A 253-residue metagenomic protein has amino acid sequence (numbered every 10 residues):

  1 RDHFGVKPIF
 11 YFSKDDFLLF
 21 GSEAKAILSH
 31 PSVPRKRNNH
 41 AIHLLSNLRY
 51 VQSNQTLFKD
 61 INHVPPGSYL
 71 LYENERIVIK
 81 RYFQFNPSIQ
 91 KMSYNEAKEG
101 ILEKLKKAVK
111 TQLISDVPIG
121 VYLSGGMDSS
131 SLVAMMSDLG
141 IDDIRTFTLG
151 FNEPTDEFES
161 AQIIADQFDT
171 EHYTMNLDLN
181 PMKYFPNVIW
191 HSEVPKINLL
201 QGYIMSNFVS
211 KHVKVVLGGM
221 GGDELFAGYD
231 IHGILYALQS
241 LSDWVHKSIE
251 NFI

Functional and structural regions predicted by a protein language model:
R1-W190: Cysteine-centered catalytic environments shared across enzyme families
H3, L149, G221-G222, D230-I234: An acidic- and aromatic-residue-enriched active-site/binding cleft used to recognize and process polar
V51, G100, N176-N180, Y203-N207 (+1 more regions): Short C-terminal domain-edge/linker segments immediately following a structured domain
G100, K196-L200, Y236: A conserved catalytic-core signature of glycosyltransferases
D116-I119, T174-G228: Conserved adenosine/adenylate-binding substructure
F226-F252: A mobile, often basic/glycine-rich helix-loop segment that functions as the active-site lid/recognition loop
